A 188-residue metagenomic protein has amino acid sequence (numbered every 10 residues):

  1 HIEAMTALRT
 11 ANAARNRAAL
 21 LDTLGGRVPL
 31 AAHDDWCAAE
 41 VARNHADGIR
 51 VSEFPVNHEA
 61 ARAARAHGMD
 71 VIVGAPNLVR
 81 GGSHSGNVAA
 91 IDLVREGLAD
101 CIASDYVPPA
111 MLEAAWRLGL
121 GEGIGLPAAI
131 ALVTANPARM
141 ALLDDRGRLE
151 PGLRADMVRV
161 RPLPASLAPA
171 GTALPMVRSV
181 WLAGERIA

Functional and structural regions predicted by a protein language model:
H1-V71, S83-L98: Histidine/acidic residue-rich metal-binding segments in metalloenzymes
A14, A18, V71-R80, L120-E122 (+2 more regions): P-loop/Walker A phosphate-binding loop and immediately adjacent motor/lid segment at beta-alpha junctions
H33-D35, F54-P55, G74-P76, Y106 (+2 more regions): Fold-independent oxyanion-binding glycine-rich loops and adjacent beta-strand/coil segments at enzyme active sites
R50-S52, D100, D156, R178: Conserved acidic residues
H67-N77, G81-P162: His/Asp/Glu-enriched, well-ordered alpha-helical/loop segment that forms or immediately abuts the divalent-metal
L149-A188: C-terminal cap of metal-dependent C-N hydrolases
